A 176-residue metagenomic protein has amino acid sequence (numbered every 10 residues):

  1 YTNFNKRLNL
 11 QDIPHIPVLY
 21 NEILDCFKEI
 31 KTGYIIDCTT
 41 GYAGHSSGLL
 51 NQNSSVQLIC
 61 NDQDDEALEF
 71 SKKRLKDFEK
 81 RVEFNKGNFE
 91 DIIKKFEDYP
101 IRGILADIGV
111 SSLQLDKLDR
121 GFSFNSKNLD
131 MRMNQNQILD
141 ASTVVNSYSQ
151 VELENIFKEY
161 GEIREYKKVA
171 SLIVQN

Functional and structural regions predicted by a protein language model:
Y1-N176: S-adenosyl-L-methionine-dependent methyltransferase catalytic core, i.e., the SAM/SAH-binding region
